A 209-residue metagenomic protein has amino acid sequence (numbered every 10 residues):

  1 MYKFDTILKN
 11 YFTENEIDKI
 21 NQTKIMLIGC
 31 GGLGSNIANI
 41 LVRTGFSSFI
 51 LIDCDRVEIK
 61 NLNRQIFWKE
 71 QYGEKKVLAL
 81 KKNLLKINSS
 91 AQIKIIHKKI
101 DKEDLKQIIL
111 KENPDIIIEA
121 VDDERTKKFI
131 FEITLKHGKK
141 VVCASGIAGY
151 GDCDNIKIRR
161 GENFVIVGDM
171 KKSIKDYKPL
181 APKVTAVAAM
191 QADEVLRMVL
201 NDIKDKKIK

Functional and structural regions predicted by a protein language model:
M1-I25: N-terminal charged helix/coil linker that caps or initiates catalytic domains
N21, L110-I116, A120-K209: Glycine-rich phosphate/adenylate-binding loop
L27-C30, L51: Hydrophobic Val/Ile/Leu positions in short beta-strands of Rossmann-like dinucleotide-binding domains
L33-G34: Hydrophobic/small residue at the entry helix of a nucleotide-binding pocket
I37-A38, L80: Hydrophobic residues within alpha-helices that form the first helical element adjacent to the glycine-rich loop
R43-S48: Conserved S-adenosyl-L-methionine
D53-I87: Glycine-rich phosphate-binding loop and adjoining beta1-alpha1-beta2 segment of Rossmann-like nucleotide-binding folds
H97-L105: Conserved SAM/SAH-binding loop
